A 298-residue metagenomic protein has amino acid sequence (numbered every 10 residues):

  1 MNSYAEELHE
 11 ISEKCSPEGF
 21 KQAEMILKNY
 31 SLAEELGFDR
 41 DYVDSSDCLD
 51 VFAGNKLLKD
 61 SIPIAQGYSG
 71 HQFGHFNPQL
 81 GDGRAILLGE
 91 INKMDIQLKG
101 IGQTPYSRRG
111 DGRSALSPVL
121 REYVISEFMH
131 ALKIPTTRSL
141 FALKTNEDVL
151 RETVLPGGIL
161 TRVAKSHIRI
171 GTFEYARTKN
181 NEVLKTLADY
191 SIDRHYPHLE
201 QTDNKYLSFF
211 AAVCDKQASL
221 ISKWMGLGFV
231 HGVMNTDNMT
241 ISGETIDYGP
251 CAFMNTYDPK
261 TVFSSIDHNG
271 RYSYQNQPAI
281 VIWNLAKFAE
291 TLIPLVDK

Functional and structural regions predicted by a protein language model:
M1-G67, H268-K298: Regulatory N- and C-terminal appendages and interdomain linkers associated with kinase/kinase-like NTP transferase
Y4-E6, G100-I101, A211, K260: Short, flexible segments with low predicted structural confidence
I11-S12, R108, D203, D267: Generic signal for short, ordered secondary-structure residues within or immediately flanking folded domains
S16-E18, D111-R113, L207-S208: Short, contiguous strand/loop micro-motifs
Q22-M25, S31-V43, A53-Q201, E244 (+1 more regions): Conserved ATP-binding subdomain of kinase catalytic cores across diverse folds
V119, D148-H231, S242-K298: ATP-dependent phospho-/nucleotidyl transfer catalytic cores
T236-D237, I241: Catalytic-loop Lys-Pro-X-Asn motif of eukaryotic-like protein kinases
